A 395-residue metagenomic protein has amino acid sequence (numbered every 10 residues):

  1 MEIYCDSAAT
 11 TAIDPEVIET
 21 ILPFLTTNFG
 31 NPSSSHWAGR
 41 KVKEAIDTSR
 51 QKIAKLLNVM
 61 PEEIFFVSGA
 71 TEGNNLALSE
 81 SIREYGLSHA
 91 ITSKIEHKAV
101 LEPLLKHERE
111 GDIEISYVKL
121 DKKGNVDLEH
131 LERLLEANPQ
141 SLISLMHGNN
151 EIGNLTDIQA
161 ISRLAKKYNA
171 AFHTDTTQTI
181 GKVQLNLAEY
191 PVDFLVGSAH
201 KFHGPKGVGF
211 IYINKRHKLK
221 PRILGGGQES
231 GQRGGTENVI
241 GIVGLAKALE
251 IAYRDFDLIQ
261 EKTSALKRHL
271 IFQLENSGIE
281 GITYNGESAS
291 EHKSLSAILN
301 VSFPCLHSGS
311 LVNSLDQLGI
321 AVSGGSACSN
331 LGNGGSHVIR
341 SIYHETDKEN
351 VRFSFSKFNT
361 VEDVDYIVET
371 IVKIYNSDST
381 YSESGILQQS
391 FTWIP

Functional and structural regions predicted by a protein language model:
M1-P395: Pyridoxal 5′-phosphate
